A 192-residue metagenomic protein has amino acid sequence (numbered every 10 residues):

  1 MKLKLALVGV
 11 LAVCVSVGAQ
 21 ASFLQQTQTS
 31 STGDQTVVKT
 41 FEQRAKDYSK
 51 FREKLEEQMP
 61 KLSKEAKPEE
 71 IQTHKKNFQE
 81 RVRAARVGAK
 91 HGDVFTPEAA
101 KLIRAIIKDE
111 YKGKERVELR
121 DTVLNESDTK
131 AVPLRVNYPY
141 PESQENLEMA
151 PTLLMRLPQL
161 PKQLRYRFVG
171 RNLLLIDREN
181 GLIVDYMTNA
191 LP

Functional and structural regions predicted by a protein language model:
M1-L5: Positively charged n-region of N-terminal signal peptides that target proteins for export
A6-S16: Bacterial N-terminal signal peptides
G18-Q28: Signal peptide processing junction and immediate N-terminal pro/mature segment of secreted/exported proteins
D34, V38-A99: Early exported N-terminus immediately downstream of N-terminal targeting peptides
K75-M149: Mid-length scaffold segments of soluble, non-membrane domains
D121-P192: Amphipathic, charged alpha-helical segments and their helix-to-coil junctions in extracytoplasmic/peripheral assemblies
